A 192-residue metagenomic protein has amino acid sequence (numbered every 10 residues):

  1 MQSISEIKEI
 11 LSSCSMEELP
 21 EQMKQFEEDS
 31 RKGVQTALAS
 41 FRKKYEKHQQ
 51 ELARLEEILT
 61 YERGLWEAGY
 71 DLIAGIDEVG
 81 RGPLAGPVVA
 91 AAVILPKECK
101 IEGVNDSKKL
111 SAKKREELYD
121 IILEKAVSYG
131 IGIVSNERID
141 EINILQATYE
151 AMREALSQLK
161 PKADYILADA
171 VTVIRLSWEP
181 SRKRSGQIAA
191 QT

Functional and structural regions predicted by a protein language model:
M1-A74, E78, L84-V89, V93-T192: Acidic (Asp/Glu) carboxylate-rich active-site/surface patches
